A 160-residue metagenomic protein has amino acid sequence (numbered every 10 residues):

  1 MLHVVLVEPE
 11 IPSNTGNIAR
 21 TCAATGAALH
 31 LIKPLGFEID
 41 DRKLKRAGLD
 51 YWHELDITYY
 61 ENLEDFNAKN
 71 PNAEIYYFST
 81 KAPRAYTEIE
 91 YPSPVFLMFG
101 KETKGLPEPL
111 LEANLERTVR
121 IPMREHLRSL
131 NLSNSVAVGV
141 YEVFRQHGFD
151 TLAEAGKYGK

Functional and structural regions predicted by a protein language model:
M1-K160: Post-transcriptional modification and biogenesis factors for structured RNAs of the translation apparatus
